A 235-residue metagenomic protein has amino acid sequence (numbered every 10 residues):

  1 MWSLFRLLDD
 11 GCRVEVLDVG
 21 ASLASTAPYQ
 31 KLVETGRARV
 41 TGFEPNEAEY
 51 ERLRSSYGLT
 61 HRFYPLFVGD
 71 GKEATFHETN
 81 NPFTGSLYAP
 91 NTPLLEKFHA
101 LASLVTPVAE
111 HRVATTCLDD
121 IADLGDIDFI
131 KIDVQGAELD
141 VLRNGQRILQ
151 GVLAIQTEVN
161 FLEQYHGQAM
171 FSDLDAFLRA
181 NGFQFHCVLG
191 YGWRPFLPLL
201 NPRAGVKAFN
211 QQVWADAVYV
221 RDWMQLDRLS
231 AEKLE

Functional and structural regions predicted by a protein language model:
M1-E235: Phosphate/nucleotide-binding beta-alpha loop and adjacent structural elements of enzyme active sites
